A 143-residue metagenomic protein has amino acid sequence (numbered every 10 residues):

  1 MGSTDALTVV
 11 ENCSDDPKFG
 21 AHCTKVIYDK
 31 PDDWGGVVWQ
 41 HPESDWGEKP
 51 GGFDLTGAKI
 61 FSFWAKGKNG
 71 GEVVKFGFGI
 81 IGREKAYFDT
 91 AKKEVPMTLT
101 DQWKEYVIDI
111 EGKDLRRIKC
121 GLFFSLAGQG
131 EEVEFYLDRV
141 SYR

Functional and structural regions predicted by a protein language model:
M1-R143: Beta-rich carbohydrate-recognition modules and glycan-binding surfaces
